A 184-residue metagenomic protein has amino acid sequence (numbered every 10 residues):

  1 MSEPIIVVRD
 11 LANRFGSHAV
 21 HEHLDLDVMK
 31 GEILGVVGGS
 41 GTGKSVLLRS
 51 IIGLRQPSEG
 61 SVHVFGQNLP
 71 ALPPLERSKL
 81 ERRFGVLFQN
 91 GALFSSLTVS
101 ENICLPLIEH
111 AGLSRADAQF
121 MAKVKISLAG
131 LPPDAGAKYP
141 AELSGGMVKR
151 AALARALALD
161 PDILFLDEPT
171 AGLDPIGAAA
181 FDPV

Functional and structural regions predicted by a protein language model:
V37-G39: The feature captures the beta-strand-to-loop junction immediately N-terminal to the Walker
I52: Helix-to-loop junction immediately C-terminal to a conserved catalytic motif
Q67-N68, R115-D134: Conserved ABC ATPase "signature" region
Y139-L143, M147: Conserved ABC ATPase signature
D160: Conserved catalytic motifs of ABC-family nucleotide-binding domains
L164-D167: Catalytic Walker B motif of ABC-type/P-loop ATPase nucleotide-binding domains
